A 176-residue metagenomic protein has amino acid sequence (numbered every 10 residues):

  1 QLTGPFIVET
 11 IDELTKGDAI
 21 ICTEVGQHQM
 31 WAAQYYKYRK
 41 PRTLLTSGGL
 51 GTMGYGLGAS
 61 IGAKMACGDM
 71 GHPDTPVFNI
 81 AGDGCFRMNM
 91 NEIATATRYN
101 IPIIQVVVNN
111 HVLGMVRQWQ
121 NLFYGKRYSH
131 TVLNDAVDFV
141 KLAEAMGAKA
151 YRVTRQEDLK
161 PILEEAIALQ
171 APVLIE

Functional and structural regions predicted by a protein language model:
Q1-M70: Active-site diphosphate/adenylate-binding microenvironment
L2-I7, C85-M88, I93, R155-Q156: Active-site glycine- and acidic-residue-rich loops that bind and position anionic ligands or nucleotide-like cofactors
E9-D12, N91-A94, E164: Alpha-helical segments flanking ligand/cofactor-binding loops in enzyme cores
I11, I21-T23, G62, D83 (+4 more regions): Buried hydrophobic positions in well-ordered alpha/beta secondary-structure cores of metabolic enzymes
Q29-M30, G51-M53, F86-R87, H111-M115: Short gly/pro/ser/thr-enriched loop/turn and capping motifs at secondary-structure boundaries
D69-M88, I103-V108: A short, small-residue-rich loop immediately preceding and capping a beta-strand
R98-E176: Thiamine diphosphate
